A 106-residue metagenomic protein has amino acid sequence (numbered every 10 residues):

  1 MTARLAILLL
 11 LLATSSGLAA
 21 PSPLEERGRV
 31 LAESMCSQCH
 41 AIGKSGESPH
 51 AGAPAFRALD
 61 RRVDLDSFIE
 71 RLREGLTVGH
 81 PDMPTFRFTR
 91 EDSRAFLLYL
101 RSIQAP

Functional and structural regions predicted by a protein language model:
R4-S16: Bacterial N-terminal signal peptides
S15-L31: Electrostatic cytochrome c docking/interface patches
G17-P21, G46-L59: His/Cys-centered metal/cofactor-coordination and adjacent catalytic loops
E33-I42, F96: The canonical Cys-X-X-Cys-His
S45-G46, L65: Short, non-ligating residues that shape and space the ligands of small metal-coordination modules and catalytic
A55-R101: Extracytoplasmic electron-transfer domains, predominantly the class I c-type cytochrome c fold
A105-P106: Short, solvent-exposed mixed-charge patches
